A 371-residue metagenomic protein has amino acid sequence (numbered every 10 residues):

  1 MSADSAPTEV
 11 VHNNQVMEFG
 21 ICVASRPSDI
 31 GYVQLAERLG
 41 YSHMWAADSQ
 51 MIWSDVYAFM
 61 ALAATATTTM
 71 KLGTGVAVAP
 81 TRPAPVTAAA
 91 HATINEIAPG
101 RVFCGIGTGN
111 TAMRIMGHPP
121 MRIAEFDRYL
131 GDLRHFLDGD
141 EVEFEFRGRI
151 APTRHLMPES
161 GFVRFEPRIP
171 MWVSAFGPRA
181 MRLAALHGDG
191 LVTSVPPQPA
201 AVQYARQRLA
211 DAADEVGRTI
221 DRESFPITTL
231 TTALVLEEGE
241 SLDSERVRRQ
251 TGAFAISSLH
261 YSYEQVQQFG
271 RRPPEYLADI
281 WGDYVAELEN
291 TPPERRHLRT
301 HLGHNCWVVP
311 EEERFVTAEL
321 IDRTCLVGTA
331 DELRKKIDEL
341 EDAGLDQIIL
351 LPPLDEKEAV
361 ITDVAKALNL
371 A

Functional and structural regions predicted by a protein language model:
M1-G75, I169: N-terminal beta1-alpha1-beta2 module of alpha/beta enzyme domains
S2-H12, P119-F162, V202-E339: An alpha-helical appendage that flanks or caps ligand/catalytic pockets
V16-P27, A77-P85, F165-F176, A233-L236 (+1 more regions): Active-site mouth loops of central-metabolism enzymes
F19-V23, M44-A46, L72-G75, V102-I106 (+4 more regions): Hydrophobic faces of well-ordered beta-strands that scaffold small-molecule active sites in alpha/beta enzyme cores
S25-A36, T87-A90, A175-L183, T329-E339: Short, acidic/polar
G40, A63, I94, L133 (+4 more regions): Conserved, mostly hydrophobic/aromatic
H43-A66, V78, N110-M113, V195-P199 (+1 more regions): Glycine-rich, proline-tolerant flexible connector loops at the mouths of alpha/beta enzymes
Y57-T74, Y129, F136, E215 (+1 more regions): Alpha-helix-loop-beta-strand connector modules within alpha/beta enzyme cores
